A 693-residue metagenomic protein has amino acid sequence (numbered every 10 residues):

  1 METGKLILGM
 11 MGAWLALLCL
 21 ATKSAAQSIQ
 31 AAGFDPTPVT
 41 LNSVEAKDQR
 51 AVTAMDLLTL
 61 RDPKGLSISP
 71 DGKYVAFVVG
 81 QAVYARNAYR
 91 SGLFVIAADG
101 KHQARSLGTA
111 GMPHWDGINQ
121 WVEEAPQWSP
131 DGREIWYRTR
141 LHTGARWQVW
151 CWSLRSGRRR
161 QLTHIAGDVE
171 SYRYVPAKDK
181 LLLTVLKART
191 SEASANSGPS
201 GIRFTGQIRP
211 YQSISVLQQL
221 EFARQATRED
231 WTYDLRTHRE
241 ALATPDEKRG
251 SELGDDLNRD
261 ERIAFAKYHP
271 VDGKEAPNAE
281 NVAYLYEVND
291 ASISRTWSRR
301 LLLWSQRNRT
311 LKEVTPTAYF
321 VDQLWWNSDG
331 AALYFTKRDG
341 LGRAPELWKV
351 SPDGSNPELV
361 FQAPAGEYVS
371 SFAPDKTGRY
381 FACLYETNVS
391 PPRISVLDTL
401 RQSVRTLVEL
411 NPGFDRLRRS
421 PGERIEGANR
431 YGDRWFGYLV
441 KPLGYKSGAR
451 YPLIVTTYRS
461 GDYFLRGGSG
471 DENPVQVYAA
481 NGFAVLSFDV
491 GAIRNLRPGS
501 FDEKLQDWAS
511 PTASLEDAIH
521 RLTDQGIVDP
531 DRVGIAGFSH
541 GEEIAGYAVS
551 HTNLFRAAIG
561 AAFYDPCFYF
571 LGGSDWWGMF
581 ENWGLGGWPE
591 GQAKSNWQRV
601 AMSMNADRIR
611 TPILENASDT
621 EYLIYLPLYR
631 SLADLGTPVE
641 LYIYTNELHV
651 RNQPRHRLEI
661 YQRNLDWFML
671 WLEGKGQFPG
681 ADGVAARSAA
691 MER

Functional and structural regions predicted by a protein language model:
I29-T40, R90-F94, L186-P245, D272-K274 (+4 more regions): Predominantly five- to eight-bladed beta-propeller fold
G33-D62, A88, I96-E123, T139 (+9 more regions): Multi-bladed beta-propeller domains
G65-S67, V79, R228-E229, E358-Y445 (+4 more regions): Non-catalytic accessory segments flanking enzyme active sites
S67-V75, A125-E134, Y172-K180, G254-H269 (+5 more regions): Blade-terminus and WD-like Trp-Asp/Gly-His loop motifs, strongest in beta-propeller folds
L410-Q525, D529-D531, F538: Cap/lid segment of the alpha/beta-hydrolase catalytic domain
S460, I519-G572: Primarily recognizes the serine-hydrolase "nucleophile elbow" in alpha/beta-hydrolase and SGNH/GDSL folds
D502, A557, F563-T611: Mobile cap/lid helix-loop segments that gate and shape the active-site cleft of serine hydrolases
Y622-L626, D634-V639, T645-R693: Alpha/beta-hydrolase-fold serine-hydrolase catalytic core, especially in secreted/extracellular enzymes
